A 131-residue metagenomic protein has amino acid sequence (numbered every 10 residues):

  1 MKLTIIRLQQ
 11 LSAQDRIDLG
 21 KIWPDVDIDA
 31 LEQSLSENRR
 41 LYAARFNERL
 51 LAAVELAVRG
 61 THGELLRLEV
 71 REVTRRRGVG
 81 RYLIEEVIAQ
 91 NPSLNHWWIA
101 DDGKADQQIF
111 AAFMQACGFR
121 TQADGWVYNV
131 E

Functional and structural regions predicted by a protein language model:
M1-D29, G125: Short amphipathic alpha-helix that is part of the acyltransferase structural core
I17-W23, L83-S93: Alpha-helix C-terminal capping segments
G20-L50: Active-site rim helix/loop that mediates acceptor-substrate recognition in acyltransferases
A43, R49-A57, H62-E69: Conserved beta-strand in the GNAT
V70, R76-A89: Conserved acetyl-CoA-binding loop-helix of GNAT-fold acetyltransferases
L83, D106-F110: Conserved short alpha-helix immediately C-terminal to the canonical SAM/SAH-binding motif I of Rossmann-like
N91-G103: Conserved GNAT acetyl-CoA-binding A-motif
I99-D102, A111, Q115-E131: Conserved catalytic-core motifs of GNAT/GCN5-like acyltransferases
